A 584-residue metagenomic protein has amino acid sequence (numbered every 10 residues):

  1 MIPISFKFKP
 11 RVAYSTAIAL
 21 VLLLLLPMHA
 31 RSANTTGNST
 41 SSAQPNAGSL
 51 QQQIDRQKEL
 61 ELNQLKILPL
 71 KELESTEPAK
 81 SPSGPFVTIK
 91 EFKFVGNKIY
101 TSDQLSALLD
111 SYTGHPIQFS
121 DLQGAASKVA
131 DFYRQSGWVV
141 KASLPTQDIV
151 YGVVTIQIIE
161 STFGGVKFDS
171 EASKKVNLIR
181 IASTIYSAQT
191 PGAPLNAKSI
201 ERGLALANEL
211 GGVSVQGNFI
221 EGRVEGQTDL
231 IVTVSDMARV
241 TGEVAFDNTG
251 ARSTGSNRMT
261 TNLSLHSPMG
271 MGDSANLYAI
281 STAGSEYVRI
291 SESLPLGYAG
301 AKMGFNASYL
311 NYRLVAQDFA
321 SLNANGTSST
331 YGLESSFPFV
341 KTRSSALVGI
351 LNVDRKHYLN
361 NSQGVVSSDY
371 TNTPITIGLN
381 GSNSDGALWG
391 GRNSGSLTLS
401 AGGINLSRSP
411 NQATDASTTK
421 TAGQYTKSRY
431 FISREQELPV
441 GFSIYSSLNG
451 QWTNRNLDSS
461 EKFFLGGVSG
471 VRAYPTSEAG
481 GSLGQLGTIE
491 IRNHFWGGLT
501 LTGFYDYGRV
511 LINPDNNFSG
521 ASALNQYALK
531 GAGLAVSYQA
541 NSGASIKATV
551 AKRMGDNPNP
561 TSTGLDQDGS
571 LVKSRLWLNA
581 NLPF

Functional and structural regions predicted by a protein language model:
I2, A416-F584: C-terminal transmembrane beta-barrel domains of outer membrane proteins
I2-I4, A33-G250, Y278-Y287, S428 (+1 more regions): Periplasmic polypeptide-binding modules associated with outer-membrane biogenesis and secretion
V215, V240-G242, M269-A275, Y298-G304 (+7 more regions): Repeated loop/turn-to-beta-strand initiation elements of outer-membrane beta-barrel proteins
G226, G255-M259, G284-V288, T327-Y331 (+5 more regions): Residues that define the transmembrane beta-barrel architecture of outer-membrane proteins
L230, T261-L263, I290-E292, L333-S335 (+9 more regions): Membrane-embedded beta-strands of outer-membrane beta-barrel proteins, especially the hydrophobic/small aromatic
T241-G250, T261-S267, M271-A283, I290 (+5 more regions): Transmembrane beta-strand segments that form the barrel wall of outer-membrane beta-barrel proteins
G250, L265-M269, S291-Y298, S336-T342 (+7 more regions): Outer-membrane beta-barrel proteins
K302-R455, Q567: Transmembrane beta-strand segments of outer-membrane beta-barrel domains in Gram-negative and organellar OMPs
